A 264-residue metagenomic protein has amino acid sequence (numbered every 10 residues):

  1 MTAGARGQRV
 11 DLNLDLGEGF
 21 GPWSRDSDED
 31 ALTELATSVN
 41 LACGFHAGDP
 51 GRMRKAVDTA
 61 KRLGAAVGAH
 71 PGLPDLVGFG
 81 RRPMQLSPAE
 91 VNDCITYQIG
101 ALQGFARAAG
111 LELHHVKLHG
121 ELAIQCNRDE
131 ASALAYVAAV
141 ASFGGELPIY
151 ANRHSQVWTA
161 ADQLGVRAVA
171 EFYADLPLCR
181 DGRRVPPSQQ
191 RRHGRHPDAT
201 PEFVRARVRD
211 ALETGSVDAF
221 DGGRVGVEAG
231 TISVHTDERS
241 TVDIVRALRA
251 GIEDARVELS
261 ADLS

Functional and structural regions predicted by a protein language model:
D15, H70, V116, V234: Conserved, mostly hydrophobic/aromatic
G21-M53: A short alpha/beta connector and helix-capping loop motif
D26-S27, D129-V137: Charged helix-capping and loop-helix junction motifs
E29-E34, K55-G68, R107-G110: Acidic (Asp/Glu)-rich catalytic clusters
V39-H46, V77-N92, N127, F143-G145 (+2 more regions): Glycine-rich tight-turn/loop motif centered on a GG-T
D75-H115: Glycine/small-residue-rich loop that forms an oxyanion/phosphate-binding "nest" at active or ligand-binding sites
H154-S216: Active-site rim beta-loop-alpha module in soluble metabolic enzymes
S188-S264: C-terminal alpha-helical cap/extension of soluble enzyme domains
